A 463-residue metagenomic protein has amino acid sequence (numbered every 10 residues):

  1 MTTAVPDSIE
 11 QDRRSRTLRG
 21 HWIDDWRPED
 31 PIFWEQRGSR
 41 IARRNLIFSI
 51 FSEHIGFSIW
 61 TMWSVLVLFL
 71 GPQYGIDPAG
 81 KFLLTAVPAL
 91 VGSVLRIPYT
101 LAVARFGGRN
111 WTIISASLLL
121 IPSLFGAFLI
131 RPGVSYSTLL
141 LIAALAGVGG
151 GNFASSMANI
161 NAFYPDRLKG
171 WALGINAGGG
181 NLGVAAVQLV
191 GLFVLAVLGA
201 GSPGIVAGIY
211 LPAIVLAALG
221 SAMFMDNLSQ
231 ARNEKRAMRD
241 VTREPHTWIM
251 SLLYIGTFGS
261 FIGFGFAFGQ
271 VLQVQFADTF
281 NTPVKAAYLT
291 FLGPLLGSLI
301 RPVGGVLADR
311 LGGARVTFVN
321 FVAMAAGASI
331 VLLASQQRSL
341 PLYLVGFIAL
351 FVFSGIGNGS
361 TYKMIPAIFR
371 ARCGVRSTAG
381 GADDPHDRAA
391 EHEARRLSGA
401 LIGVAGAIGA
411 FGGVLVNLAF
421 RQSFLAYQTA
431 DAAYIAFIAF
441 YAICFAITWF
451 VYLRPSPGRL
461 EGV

Functional and structural regions predicted by a protein language model:
W63-L68, E244-S298, N358, Y362-K363 (+1 more regions): Extracytoplasmic gate region of multi-pass secondary transporters
A86-L101, F291-G304: Central cavity-lining transmembrane alpha-helices of secondary-active solute carriers, predominantly the Major
V94-Y136: Conserved MFS/SLC helix-loop-helix module at the cytosolic interface between two early adjacent transmembrane helices
S117-P132, V322-R338: C-terminal ends and interior cores of transmembrane alpha-helices in multi-pass membrane transporters/permeases
Y136-G151, P341-N358: Hydrophobic core of transmembrane alpha-helices in multi-pass small-molecule transporters, especially MFS/SLC-type
L140-G179: Cytoplasmic helix-loop-helix junction between adjacent transmembrane helices in 12-TM secondary transporters
G170-G191, L195, I402-V416: Glycine-rich segments within core transmembrane alpha-helices of 12-TM secondary carriers
N176-D226: Helix-loop-helix hairpin linking two adjacent transmembrane segments in secondary transporters
